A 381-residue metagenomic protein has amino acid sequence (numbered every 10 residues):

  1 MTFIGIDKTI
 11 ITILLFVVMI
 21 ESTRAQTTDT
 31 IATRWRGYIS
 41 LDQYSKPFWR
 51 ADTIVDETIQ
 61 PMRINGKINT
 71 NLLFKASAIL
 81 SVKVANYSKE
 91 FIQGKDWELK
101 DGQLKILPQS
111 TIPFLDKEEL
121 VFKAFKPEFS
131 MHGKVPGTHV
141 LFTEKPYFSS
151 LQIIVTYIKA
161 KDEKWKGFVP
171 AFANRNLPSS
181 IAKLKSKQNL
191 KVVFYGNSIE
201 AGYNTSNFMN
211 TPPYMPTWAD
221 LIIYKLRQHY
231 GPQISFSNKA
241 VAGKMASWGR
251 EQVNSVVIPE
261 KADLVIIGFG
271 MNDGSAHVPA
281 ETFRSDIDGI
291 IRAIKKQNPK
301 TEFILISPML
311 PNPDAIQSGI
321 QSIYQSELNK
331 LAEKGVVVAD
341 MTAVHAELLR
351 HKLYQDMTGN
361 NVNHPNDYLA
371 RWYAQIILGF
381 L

Functional and structural regions predicted by a protein language model:
M1-T30: Bacterial Sec-dependent N-terminal signal peptides
A25, E163-K239, Q252-K261: Serine-esterase "nucleophile elbow" of acetyl-processing enzymes
Q26-G167: Extended beta-strand solenoid/passenger and fiber regions
S198-G202, V241-S247, M271-A276, M309-D314 (+2 more regions): Solvent-exposed loop/turn segments at secondary-structure junctions within structured extracellular/periplasmic domains
V257, K261-I267, P299: Proline-aspartate-enriched helix->loop->beta-strand connector
G268-N272, A293-Y324: Active-site segments of SGNH/GDSL-like serine hydrolases that catalyze O-acetyl group transfer/hydrolysis on lipids
E281-G289, I320-Q325: Charged helix-capping and loop-helix junction motifs
P308-L381: Catalytic His-Asp segment of secreted/periplasmic serine-dependent ester chemistry enzymes
